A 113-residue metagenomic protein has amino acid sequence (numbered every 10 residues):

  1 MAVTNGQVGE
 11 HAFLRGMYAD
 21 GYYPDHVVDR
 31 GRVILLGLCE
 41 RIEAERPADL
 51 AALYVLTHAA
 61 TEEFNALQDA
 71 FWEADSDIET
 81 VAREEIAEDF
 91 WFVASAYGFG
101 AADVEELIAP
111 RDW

Functional and structural regions predicted by a protein language model:
M1-A44: Short terminal alpha-helical segments
G6-V8, F13, M17-Y18, L67 (+3 more regions): Alpha-helical structural elements
D25-R32, P47-L50, Y54, T80: Alpha-solenoid helical-repeat scaffolds
R30-G37, L56-A59, E63-A66, E85 (+1 more regions): Charged, amphipathic alpha-helical oligomerization/scaffolding segments
I42-Q68: Mature extracytoplasmic domains of secretory-pathway proteins
W72-W113: Amphipathic alpha-helical binding modules
